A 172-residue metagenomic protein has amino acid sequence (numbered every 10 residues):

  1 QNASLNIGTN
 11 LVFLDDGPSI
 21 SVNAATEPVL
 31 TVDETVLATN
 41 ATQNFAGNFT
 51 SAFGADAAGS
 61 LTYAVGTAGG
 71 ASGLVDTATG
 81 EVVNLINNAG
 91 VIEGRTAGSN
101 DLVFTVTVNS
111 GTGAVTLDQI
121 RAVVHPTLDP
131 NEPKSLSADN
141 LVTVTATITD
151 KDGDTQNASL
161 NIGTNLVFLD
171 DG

Functional and structural regions predicted by a protein language model:
Q1-G172: Acidic/polar, solvent-exposed loop/turn segments
